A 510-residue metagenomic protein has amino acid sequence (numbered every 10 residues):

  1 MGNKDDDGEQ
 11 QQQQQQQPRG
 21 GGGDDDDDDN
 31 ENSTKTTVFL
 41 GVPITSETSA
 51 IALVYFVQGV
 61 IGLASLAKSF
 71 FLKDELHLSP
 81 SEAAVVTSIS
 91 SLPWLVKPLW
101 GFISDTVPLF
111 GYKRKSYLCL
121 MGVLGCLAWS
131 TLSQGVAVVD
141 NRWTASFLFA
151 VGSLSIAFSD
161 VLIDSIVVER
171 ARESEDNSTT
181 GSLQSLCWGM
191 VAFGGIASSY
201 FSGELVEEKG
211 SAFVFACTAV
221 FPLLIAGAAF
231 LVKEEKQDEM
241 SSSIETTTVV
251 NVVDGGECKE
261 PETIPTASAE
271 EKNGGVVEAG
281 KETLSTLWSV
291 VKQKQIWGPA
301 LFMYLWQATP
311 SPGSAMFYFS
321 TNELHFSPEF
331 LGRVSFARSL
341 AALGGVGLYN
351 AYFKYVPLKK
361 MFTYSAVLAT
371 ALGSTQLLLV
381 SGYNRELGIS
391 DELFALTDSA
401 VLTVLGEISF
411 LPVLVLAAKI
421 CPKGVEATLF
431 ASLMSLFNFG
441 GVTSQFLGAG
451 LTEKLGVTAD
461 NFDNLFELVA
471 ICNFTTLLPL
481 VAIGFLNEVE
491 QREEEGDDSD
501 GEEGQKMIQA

Functional and structural regions predicted by a protein language model:
Q17-I44, E239-G298, E503: Juxtamembrane intracellular "pre-TM" segments in multi-pass secondary transporters
E31-W94, Q295-L324, L331: Helix-loop boundary and gating motifs at the non-cytosolic
F56, A128-W129, V139-S159, L387-P412: Hydrophobic core of transmembrane alpha-helices in multi-pass small-molecule transporters, especially MFS/SLC-type
P93-K97, T179-Y200, V206, R338 (+1 more regions): Glycine-rich segments within core transmembrane alpha-helices of 12-TM secondary carriers
L95-Y112, V206-E207, G344-Y364, T452-G456: Helix-to-loop junctions at the C-terminal end of transmembrane segments in multipass secondary transporters
G111-S116, E204-V220, T452-T475: A membrane-interface helix-boundary motif in multi-pass transporters
C119-V139, L368-G388: C-terminal ends and interior cores of transmembrane alpha-helices in multi-pass membrane transporters/permeases
S130-V136, F221-K236, L379-V380, E467-D498 (+1 more regions): Multi-pass alpha-helical transporter architecture, strongest for 12-TM Major Facilitator/SLC carriers used
